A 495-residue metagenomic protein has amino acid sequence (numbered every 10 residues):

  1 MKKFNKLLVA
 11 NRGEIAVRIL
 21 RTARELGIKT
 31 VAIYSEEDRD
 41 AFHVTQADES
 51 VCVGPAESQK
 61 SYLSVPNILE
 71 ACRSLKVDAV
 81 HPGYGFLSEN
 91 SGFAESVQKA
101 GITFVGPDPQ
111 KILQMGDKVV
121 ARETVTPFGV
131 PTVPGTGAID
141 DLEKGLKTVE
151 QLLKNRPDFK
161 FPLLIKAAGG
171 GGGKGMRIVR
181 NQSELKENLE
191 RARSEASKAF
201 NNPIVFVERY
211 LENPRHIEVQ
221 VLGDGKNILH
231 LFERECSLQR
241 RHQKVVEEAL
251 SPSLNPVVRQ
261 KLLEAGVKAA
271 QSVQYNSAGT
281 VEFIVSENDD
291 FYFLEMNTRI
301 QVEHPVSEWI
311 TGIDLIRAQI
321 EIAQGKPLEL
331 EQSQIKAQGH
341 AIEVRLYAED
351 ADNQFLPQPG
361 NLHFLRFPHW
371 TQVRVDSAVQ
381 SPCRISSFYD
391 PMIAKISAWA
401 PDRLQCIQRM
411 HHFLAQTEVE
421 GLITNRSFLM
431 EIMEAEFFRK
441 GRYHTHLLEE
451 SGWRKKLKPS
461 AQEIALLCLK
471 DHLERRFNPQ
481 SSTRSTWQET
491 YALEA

Functional and structural regions predicted by a protein language model:
M1-V281, V285-N297, Q301: N-terminal beta-alpha lobe that positions the nucleotide/phosphoryl donor in ATP/NTP-coupled carboxylate activation
G266, P305-E308, I313-A495: Catalytic cores of soluble metabolic enzymes centered on carboxylation/carboxyl-transfer
